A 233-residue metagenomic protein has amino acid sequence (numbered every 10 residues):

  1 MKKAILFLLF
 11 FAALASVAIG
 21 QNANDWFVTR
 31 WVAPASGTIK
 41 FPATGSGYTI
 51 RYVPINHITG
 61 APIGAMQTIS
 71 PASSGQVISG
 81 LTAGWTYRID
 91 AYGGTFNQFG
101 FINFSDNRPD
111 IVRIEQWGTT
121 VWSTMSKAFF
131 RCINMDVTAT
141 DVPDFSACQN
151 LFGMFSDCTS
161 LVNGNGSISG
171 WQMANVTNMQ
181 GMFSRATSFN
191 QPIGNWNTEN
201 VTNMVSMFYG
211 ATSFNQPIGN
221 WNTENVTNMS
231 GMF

Functional and structural regions predicted by a protein language model:
M1-A23: Sec-dependent, cleavable N-terminal signal peptides
Q21-F233: Negatively charged
